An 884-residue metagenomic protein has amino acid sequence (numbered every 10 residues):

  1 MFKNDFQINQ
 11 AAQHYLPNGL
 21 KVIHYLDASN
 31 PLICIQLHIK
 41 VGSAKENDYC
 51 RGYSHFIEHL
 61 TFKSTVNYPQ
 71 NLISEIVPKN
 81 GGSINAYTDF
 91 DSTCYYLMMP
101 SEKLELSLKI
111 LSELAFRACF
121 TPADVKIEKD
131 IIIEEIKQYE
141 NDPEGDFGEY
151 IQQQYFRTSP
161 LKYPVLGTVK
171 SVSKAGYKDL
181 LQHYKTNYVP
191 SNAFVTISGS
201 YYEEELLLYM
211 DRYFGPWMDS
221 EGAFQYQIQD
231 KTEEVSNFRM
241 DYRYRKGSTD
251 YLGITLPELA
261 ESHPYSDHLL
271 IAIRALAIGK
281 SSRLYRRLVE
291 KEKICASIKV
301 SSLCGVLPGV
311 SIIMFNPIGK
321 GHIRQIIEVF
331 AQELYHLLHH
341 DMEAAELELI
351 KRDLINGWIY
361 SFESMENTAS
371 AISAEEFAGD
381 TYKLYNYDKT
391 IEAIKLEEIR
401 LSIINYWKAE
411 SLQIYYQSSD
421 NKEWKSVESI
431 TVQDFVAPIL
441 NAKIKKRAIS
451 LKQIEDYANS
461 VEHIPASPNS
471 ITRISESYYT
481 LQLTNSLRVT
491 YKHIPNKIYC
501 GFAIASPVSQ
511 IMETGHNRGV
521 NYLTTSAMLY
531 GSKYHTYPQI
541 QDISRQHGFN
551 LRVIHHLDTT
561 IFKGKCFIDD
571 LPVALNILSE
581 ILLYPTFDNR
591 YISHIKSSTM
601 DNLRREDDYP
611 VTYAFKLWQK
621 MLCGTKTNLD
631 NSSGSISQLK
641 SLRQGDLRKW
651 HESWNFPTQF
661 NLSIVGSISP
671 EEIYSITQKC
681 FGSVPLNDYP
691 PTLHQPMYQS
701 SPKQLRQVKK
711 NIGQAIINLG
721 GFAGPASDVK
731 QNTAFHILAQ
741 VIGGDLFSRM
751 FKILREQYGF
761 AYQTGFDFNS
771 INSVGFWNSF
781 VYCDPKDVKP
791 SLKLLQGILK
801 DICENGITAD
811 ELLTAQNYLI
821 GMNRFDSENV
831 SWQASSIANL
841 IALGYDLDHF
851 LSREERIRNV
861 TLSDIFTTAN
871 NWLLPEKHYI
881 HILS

Functional and structural regions predicted by a protein language model:
M1-L72, K109-L111, L181-R287, I327-E328 (+7 more regions): His/Glu-rich zincin catalytic helix
F2-Q13, Q154-A193, E205, Q225-K231 (+10 more regions): Histidine-acidic residue clusters that define the catalytic metal-binding segment of zinc metallopeptidase domains
Y25, N30-A44, G52-F56, Q70-A115 (+15 more regions): M16 family metallopeptidases and their MPP-like homologs
L60, L114, A118, Y139 (+11 more regions): Short alpha-helical functional segments enriched in proximate histidine and acidic residues
I133-Y139, Q229-Y244, I350-F362, C566-F567 (+3 more regions): Short, conserved secondary-structure transition motifs
L401, N405-I414: Extended, domain-scale alpha-helical bundle/helix-rich regions
